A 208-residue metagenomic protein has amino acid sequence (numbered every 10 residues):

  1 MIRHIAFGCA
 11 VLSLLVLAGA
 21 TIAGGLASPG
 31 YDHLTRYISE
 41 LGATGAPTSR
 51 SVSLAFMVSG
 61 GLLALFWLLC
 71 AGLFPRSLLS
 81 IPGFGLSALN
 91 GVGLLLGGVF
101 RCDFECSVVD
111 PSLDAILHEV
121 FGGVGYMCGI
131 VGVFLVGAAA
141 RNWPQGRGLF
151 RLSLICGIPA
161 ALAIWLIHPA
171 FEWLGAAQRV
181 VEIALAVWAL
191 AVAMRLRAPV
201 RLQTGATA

Functional and structural regions predicted by a protein language model:
M1-Y31, Y37, L41, G45-P199: Hydrophobic, aromatic-enriched alpha-helical segments typical of multi-pass transmembrane helices
R201-A208: Short, intrinsically disordered terminal tails adjacent to the first/last structured region
